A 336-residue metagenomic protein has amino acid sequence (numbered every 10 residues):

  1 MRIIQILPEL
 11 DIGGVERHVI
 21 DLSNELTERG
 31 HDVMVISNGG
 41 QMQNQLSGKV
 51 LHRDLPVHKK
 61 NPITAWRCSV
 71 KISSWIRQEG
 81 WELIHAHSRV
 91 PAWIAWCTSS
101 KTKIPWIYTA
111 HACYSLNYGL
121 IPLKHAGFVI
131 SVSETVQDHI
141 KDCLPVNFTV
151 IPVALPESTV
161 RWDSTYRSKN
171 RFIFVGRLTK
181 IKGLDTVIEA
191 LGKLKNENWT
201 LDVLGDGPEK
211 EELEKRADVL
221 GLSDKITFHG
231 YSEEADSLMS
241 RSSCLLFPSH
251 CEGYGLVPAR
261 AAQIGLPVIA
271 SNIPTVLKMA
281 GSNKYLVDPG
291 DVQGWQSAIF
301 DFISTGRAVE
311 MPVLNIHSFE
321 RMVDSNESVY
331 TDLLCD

Functional and structural regions predicted by a protein language model:
Q5-W66, G207: N-terminal strand-loop element at the rim of the active site of nucleotide-sugar-dependent glycosyltransferases
E16-D21, N170-K193, P208-E214: A conserved mid-protein helix/loop that constitutes part of the nucleotide-sugar donor-binding site
V35, P267-A270: Short hydrophobic beta-strand element within catalytic cores of glycosyltransferases and related nucleotide-activated
A65, A86-A92, A110: Short His-centered aromatic/hydrophobic patch
S100, I104-E134, D142-C143: A conserved, positively charged/aromatic
A126-R161: Donor nucleotide-sugar binding/catalytic pocket of nucleotide-sugar-dependent glycosyltransferases
Y231, H250: Aromatic "clamp/platform" in nucleotide-sugar-dependent glycosyltransferases that forms part of the donor/acceptor
Y285-Q293, F300-G306: Conserved acidic donor-binding segment of nucleotide-sugar-dependent glycosyltransferases
